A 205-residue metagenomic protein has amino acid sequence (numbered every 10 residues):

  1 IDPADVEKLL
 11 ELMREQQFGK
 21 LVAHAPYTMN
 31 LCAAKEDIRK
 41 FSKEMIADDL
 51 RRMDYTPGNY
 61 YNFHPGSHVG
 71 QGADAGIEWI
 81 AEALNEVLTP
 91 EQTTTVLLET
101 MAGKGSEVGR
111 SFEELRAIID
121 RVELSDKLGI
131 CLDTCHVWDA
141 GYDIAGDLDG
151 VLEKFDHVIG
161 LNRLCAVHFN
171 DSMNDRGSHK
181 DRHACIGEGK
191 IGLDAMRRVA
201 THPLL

Functional and structural regions predicted by a protein language model:
D2-E7, R39, K43-I46, I77-E82 (+3 more regions): Charged helix-capping and loop-helix junction motifs
D2-V22, A47-P57, N85-Q92, I119-K127 (+2 more regions): Acidic (Asp/Glu)-rich catalytic clusters
G19-P26, N30-A33: Metal-cofactor-binding active-site regions of metalloenzymes
L21-A25, Y61-F63, V96-L98, L128-D133 (+1 more regions): Hydrophobic faces of well-ordered beta-strands that scaffold small-molecule active sites in alpha/beta enzyme cores
P26-T28, G66-H68, E99-G105, C135-A140 (+1 more regions): Active-site beta-loop-alpha junctions enriched in small/polar residues
T28, I46-D49, I130-L132, V137-W138 (+2 more regions): Long, contiguous hydrophobic alpha-helical segments, chiefly transmembrane helices and signal peptides
L31-G129: Active-site acidic/histidine proton-transfer and metal-coordination neighborhood in alpha/beta enzyme cores
V108-R116, W138-L205: Gly/Pro-rich active-site loop or hairpin
